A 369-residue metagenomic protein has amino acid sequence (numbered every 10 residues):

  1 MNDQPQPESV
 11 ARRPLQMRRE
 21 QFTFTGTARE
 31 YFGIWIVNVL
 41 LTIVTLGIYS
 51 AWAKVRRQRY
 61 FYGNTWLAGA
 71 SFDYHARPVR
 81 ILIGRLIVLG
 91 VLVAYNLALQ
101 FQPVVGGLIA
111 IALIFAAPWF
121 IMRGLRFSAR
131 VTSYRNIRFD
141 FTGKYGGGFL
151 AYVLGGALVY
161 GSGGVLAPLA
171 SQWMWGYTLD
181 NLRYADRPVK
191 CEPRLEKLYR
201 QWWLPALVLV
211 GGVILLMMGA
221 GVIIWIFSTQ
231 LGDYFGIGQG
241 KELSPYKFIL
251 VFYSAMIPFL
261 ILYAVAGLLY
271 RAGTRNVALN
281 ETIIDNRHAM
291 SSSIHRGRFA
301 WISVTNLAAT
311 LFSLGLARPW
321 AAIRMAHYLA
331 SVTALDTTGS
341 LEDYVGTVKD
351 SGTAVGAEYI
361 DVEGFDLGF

Functional and structural regions predicted by a protein language model:
N2, K54, V93-L113, V213-G267 (+4 more regions): Membrane-helix interface segments in multi-pass membrane proteins
N2-V10, F259-F369: Intrinsically disordered cytosolic tails
N2-Y31, W35-F141, Y145-N181: Transmembrane-helix bundle segments that line or gate the permeation/cavity pathway in multi-pass membrane proteins
A28, F32, R77-G90, K144-G161 (+2 more regions): Loop-to-transmembrane boundary segments
V37-T45, L86-A94, L108-F115, L154 (+7 more regions): Lipid-exposed faces of alpha-helical membrane segments in multi-pass integral membrane proteins
W52-Y60, V105, F120-S133, A167-N181 (+4 more regions): Juxtamembrane/interface segments at transmembrane-helix termini
Y62-S71, S128-G146, Y177-Y199, N276-G297 (+1 more regions): Juxtamembrane inter-helical linkers in multi-pass membrane proteins
P118, R138-G273: Long, contiguous internal "core" modules enriched in hydrophobic/ aromatic residues
